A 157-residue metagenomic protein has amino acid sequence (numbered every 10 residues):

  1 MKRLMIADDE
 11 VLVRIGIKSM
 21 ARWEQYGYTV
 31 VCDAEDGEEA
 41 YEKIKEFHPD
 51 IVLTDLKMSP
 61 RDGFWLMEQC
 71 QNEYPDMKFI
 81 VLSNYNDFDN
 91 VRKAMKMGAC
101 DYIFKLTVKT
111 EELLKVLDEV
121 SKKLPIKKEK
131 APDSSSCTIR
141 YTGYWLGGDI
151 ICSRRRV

Functional and structural regions predicted by a protein language model:
D8, D55: Active-site residues of response regulator receiver
V11-C32: Two-component/phosphorelay signaling modules centered on CheY-like receiver
D33-E42, G63-L66: Helix N-cap/capping motif at the beta->alpha junctions
P49, G63, P75-D76, M95-C100: As written
V52, F79, Y102-I103: Two-component signal transduction core modules
M58: Receiver (REC) domain active-site loop signature in two-component systems and cognate sites in sensor histidine kinases
R92-V157: Interdomain helical linkers/hinges and coiled-coil/dimerization scaffolds that transmit conformational signals
